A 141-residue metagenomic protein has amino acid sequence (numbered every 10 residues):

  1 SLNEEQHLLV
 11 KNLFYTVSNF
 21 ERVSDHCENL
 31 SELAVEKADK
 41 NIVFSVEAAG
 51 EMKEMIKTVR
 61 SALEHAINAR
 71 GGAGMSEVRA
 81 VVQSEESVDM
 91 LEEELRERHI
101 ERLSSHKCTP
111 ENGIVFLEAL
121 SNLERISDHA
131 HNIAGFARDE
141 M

Functional and structural regions predicted by a protein language model:
S1-M141: Cytosolic, long alpha-helical scaffolding segments
